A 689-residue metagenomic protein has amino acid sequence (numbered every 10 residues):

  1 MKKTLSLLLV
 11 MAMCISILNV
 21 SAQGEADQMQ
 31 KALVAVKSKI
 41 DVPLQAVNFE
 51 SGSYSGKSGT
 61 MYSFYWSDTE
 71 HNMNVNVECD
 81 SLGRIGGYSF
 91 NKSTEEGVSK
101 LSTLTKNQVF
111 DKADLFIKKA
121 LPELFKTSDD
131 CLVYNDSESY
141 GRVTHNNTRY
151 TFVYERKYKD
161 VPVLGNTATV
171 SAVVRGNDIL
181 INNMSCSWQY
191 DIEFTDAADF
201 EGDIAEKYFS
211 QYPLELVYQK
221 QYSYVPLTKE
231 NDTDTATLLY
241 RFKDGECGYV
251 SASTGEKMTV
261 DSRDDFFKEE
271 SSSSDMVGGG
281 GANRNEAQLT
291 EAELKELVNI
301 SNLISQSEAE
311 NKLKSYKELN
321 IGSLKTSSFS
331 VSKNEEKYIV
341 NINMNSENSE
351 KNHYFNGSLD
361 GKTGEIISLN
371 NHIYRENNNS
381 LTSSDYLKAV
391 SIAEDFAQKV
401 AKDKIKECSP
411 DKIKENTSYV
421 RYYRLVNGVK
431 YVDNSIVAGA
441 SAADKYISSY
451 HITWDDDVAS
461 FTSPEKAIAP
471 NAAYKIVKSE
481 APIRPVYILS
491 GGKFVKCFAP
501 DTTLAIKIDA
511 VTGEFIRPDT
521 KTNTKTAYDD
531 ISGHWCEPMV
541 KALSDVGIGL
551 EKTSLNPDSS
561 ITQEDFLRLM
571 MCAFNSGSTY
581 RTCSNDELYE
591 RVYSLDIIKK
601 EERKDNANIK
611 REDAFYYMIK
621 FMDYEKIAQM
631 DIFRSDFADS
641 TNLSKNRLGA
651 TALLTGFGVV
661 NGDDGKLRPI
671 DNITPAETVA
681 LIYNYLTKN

Functional and structural regions predicted by a protein language model:
M1-L9: Positively charged n-region of N-terminal signal peptides that target proteins for export
L8-S16: Bacterial N-terminal signal peptides
V10, S21-A22, R263-S301, A510-L550 (+2 more regions): Intrinsically disordered, low-complexity repeat and linker tracts
I15-Q28: Sec-dependent signal peptide cleavage junction
N19-S21, R517-W535, G549-E612, M618-R647 (+2 more regions): Feature responds to low-complexity, polar/acidic, surface-exposed segments characteristic of secreted/exported proteins
S38-S81, S128-V174, K220-K257, Y316-K362 (+2 more regions): Exposed beta-strand-loop-beta-strand "reactive/processing" segments of non-cytosolic proteins
R84-L132, V174-E215, Q288-L303, K362-C408 (+2 more regions): Long, charged/polar, surface-exposed segments that mediate recognition or autoinhibition
A113, V170, A393, A438 (+9 more regions): Conserved, structurally critical residues in compact or repeat modules of secreted/surface and RNA-related proteins
